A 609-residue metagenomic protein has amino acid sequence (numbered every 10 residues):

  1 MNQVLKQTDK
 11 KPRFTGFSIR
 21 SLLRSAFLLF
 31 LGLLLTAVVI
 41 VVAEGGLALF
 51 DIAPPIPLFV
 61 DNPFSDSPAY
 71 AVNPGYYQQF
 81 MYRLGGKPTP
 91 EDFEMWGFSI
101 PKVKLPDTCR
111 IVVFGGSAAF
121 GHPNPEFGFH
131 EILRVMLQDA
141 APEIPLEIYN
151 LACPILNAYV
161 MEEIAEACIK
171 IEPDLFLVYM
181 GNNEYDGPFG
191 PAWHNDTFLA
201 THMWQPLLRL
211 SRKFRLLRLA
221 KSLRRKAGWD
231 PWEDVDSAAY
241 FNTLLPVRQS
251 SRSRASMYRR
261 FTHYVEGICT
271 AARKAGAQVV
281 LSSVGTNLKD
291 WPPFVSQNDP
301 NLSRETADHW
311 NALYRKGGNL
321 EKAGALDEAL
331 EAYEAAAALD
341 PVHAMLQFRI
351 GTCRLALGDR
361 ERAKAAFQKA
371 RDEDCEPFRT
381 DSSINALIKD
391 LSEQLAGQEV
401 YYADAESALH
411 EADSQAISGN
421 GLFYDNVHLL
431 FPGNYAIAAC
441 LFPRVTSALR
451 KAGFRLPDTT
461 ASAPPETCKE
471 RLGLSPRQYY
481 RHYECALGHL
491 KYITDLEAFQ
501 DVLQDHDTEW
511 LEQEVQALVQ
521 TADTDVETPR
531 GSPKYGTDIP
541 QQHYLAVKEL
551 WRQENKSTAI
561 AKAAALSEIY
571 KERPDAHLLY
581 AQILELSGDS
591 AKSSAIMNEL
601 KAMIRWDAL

Functional and structural regions predicted by a protein language model:
L5, N182-D390, A405-N420, S447-K548: Serine-dependent acyl-ester chemistry module
L28-G45: Hydrophobic membrane-insertion alpha-helices, especially the h-region of bacterial N-terminal signal peptides
A53-A141, A412: Membrane/wall-proximal cationic-aromatic binding patches
M161-D174: Short, well-structured alpha-helical segments in soluble
P173, P341-V342, C375, T537 (+2 more regions): Short coil turns that delineate tetratricopeptide repeat
L326, R360, K556-S557, S590: TPR-repeat structural position
A332, A366, K562, I596-E599: Alpha-helical solenoid repeat scaffolds, predominantly canonical TPR units
A336, A370, A565-L566, E599-M603: Canonical positions in the second alpha-helix
